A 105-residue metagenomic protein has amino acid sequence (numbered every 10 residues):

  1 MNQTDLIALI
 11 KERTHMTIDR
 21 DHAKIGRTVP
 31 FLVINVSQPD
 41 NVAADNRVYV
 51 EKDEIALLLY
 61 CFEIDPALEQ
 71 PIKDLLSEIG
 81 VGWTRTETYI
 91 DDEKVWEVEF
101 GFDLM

Functional and structural regions predicted by a protein language model:
M1-A43: Small/polar-rich, solvent-exposed N-terminal microdomains that initiate assembly or binding
I25, V48, D91-E93: Sterically constrained small-residue positions within well-ordered secondary structures of folded domains
P39-D40, F62-I64: Short Gly/Pro-enriched loop/turn and capping motifs at secondary-structure junctions
A44-V50: Short, flexible, solvent-exposed loop/turn segments with mixed acidic/basic and small polar residues
E51-E63, W96-M105: Oligomerization/assembly interface segments of phage tail-like spikes and tubes
Q70-M105: Acidic-leaning, charged glycine-interspersed low-complexity segments
